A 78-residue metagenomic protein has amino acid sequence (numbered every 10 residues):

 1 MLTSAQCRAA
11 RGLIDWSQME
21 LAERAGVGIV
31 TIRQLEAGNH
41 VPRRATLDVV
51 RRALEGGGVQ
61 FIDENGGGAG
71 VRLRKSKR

Functional and structural regions predicted by a protein language model:
M1-L2: A detector for short, charged/polar N-terminal pre-domain segments
A5-E20, K75-S76: Short basic helix-loop element that most often maps to the first helix and adjoining turn of HTH DNA-binding modules
A9, R24, H40-P42, D63 (+1 more regions): A charge-rich, low-complexity, intrinsically flexible signal that marks solvent-exposed coils, linkers, repeats
G26, A45-I62: DNA major-groove recognition helix of helix-turn-helix/homeodomain DNA-binding modules
G26-P42: Recognition helix of helix-turn-helix/homeodomain-like DNA-binding domains that insert into the DNA major groove
V59-R78: Helix-turn-helix/homeodomain-like alpha-helical modules used for DNA recognition and transcription-factor dimerization
